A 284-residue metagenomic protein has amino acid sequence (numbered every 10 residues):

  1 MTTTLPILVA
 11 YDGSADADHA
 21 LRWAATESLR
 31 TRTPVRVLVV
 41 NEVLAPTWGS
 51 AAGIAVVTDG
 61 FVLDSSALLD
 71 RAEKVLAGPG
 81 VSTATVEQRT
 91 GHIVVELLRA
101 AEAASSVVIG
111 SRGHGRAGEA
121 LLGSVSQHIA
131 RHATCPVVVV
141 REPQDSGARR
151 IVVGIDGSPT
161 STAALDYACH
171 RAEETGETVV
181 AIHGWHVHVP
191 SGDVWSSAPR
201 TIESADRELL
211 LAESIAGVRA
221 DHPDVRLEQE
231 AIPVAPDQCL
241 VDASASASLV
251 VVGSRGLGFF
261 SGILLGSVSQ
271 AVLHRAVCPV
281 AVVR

Functional and structural regions predicted by a protein language model:
M1-T4, D16, A55-D59, K74-V107 (+1 more regions): Structural beta-alpha unit
T2-A55, P79, R150-T201, R219-D221 (+1 more regions): Small/aliphatic-rich secondary-structure junction motif
A17-A20, A24, S28, A101 (+8 more regions): Small-residue (primarily alanine) positions within well-ordered alpha-helices, especially packing/interaction faces
A55-A67, A198-E208: A short acidic, glycine-rich active-site loop that binds or catalyzes chemistry on phosphate/adenosine moieties
I109-H128, A148, L249-R275: Glycine-rich, Arg-bearing micro-motifs that act as flexible, cationic patches
G110-S111, V137-E142, V282-R284: Short beta-strand elements of ligand-binding domains
S124-P143: Short, structured interface segments
